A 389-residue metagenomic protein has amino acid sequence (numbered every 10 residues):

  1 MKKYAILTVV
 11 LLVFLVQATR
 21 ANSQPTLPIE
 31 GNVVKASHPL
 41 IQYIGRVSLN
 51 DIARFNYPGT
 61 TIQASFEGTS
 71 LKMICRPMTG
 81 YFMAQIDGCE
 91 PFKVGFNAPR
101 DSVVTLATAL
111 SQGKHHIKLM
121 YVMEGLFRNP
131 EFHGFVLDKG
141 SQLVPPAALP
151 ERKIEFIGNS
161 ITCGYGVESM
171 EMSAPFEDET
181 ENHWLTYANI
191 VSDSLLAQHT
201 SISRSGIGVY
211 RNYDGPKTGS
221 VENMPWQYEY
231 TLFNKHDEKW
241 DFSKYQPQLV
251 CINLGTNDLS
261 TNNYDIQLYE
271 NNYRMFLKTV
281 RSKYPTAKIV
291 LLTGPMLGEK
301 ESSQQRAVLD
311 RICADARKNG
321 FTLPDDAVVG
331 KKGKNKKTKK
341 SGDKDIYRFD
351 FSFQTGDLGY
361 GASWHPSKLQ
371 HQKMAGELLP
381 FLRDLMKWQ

Functional and structural regions predicted by a protein language model:
M1-L27: Bacterial Sec-dependent N-terminal signal peptides
T19-I157, I161-H183, Q389: N-terminal secretory targeting modules
Y57-G59, L126-R128, V167, S173-N271 (+2 more regions): Conserved SGNH/GDSL esterase-like catalytic core that processes O-acyl groups on lipids and polysaccharides
V144-A147, H236-Q246, K278-Y284, K340 (+1 more regions): Surface-exposed acidic, glycine-flexible loop patches that form ligand/cofactor-binding and adhesion interfaces
K153-I157, T162, H199-S203, Q248-N253 (+2 more regions): Structural recognition of the beta-strand scaffold that forms the well-ordered cores of secreted hydrolase catalytic
T162, L196, T200, G255 (+4 more regions): Sec-exported extracytoplasmic/periplasmic mature domains
G219, P295-Q389: Catalytic His-Asp segment of secreted/periplasmic serine-dependent ester chemistry enzymes
Y264-I289: Glycoside hydrolase catalytic-domain groove-lining segments
